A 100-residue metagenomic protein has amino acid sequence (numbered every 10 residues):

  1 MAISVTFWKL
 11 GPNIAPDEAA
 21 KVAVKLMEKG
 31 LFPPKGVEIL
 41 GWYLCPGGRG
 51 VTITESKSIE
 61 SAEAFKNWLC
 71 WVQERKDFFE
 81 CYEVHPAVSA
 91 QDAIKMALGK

Functional and structural regions predicted by a protein language model:
M1-R49, S56-N67, F78-K100: Short S/T/G/P-rich N-terminal loop/turn motif that feeds into the first structured element of a domain
V72-F78: Short arginine-rich
